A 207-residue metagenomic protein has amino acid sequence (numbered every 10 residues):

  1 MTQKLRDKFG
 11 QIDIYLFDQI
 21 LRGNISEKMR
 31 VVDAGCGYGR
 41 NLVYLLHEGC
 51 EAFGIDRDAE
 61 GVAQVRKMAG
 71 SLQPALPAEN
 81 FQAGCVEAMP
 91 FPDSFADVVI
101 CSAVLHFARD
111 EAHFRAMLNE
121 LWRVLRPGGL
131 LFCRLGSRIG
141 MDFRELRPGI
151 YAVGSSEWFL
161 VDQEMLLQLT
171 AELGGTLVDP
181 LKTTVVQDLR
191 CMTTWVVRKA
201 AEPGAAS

Functional and structural regions predicted by a protein language model:
M1-S26, V31, G37-E87, F132-S207: Class I (Rossmann-like) S-adenosyl-L-methionine-dependent methyltransferase catalytic domain, capturing the SAM-binding
A59, E111-R115: Non-membrane alpha-helical structural segments and their capping/turn regions in soluble enzymes
E87-V99: A short acidic, Gly/Pro-enriched loop at the edge of an enzyme's catalytic core that lines a small-molecule cofactor
V98-A112: A short SAM/SAH-binding and catalytic strip from SAM-dependent methyltransferases
L105, M117, S137: Flexible, active-site-proximal loop/turn residues at the rims of small-molecule/cofactor binding pockets and catalytic
R115-P127: A short glycine-rich, Lys/Arg-flanked "PGG" loop and its adjoining helix->strand segment in the class I
